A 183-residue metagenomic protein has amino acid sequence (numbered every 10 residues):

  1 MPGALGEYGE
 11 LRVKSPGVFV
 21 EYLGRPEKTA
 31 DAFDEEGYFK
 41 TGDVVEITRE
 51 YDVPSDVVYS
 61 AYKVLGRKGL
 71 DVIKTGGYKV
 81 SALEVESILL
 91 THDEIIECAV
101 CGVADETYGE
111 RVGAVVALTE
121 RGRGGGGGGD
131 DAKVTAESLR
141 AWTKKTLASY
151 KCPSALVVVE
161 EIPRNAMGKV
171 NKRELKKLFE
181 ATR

Functional and structural regions predicted by a protein language model:
M1-E7, P16: Conserved adenylate-forming
L11: Glycine-rich active-site loop/lid that clamps phosphate-bearing ligands
K14-S15, V158: A secondary-structure boundary/capping signal
S15, V20-E21, K28-D31, V44-K151 (+2 more regions): AMP-binding/adenylate-forming catalytic core of the ANL superfamily
G37: FAD-site-proximal beta/loop scaffold in flavoenzymes
L156-M167: Short proline/glycine- and acidic-rich turn/helix-capping motifs at secondary-structure junctions
L178-R183: Acidic/polar alpha-helix N-cap and adjacent early helical turns within long charge-rich amphipathic helices/linkers
